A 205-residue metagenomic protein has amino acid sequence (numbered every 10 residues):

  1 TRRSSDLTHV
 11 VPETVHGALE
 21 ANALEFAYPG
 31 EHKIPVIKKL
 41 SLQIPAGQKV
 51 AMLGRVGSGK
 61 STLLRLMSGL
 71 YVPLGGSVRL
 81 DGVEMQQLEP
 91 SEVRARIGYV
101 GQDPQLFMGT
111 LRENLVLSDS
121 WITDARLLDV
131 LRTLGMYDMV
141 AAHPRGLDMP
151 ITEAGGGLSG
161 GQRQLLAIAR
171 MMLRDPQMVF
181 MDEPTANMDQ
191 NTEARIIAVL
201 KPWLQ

Functional and structural regions predicted by a protein language model:
T1-S4, M108: Short, small-residue-biased leader/transition segments that mark boundaries at the very start of proteins
R3-Q48, E84, D129, P202-Q205: Primarily ABC-family ATPase nucleotide-binding module
L40, P90-I97, M108-G109: ABC ATPase nucleotide-binding domain
R55-S58: Walker A (P-loop) phosphate-binding loop of ABC-type ATPase nucleotide-binding domains
T62, A95-D103, N114, V130-T133 (+1 more regions): ABC-family ATPase nucleotide-binding domain "signature/switch" substructure
S68: Helix-to-loop junction immediately C-terminal to a conserved catalytic motif
L74-E84: ABC nucleotide-binding domain "signature motif"
R79, Q87, R94, R112-E153 (+1 more regions): ABC ATPase nucleotide-binding domain helical subdomain, centered on the C-loop/LSGGQ "ABC signature"
